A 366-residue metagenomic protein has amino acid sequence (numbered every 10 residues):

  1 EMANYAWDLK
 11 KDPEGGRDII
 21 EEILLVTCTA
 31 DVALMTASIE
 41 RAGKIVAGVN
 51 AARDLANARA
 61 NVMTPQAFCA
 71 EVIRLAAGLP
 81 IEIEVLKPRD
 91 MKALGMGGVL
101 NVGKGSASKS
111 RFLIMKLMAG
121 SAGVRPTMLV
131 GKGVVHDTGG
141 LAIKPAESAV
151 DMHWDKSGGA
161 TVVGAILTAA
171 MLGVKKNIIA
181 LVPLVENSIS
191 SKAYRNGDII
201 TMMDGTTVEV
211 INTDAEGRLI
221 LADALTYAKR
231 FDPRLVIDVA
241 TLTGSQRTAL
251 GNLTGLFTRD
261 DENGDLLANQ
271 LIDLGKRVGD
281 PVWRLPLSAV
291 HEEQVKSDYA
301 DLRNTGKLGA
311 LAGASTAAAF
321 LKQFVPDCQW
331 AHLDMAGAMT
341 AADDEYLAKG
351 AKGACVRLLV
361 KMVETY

Functional and structural regions predicted by a protein language model:
E1-G78, E345: Phosphate/ribose-phosphate-bearing ligand recognition and processing surfaces, centered on ADP-ribose/NAD(+/P+) systems
V62, F68-Y366: A generic structural signal for tightly packed, nonpolar segments enriched in small/aliphatic residues
